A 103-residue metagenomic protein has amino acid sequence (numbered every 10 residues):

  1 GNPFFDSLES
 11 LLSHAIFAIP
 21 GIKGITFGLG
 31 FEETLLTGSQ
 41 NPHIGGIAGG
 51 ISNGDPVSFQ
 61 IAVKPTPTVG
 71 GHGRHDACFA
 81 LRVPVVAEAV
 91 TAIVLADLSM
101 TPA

Functional and structural regions predicted by a protein language model:
G1-G71: Glycine-rich anion/phosphate-binding loop at the beta-strand->alpha-helix junction
V57-A103: Internal helix-turn-beta structural module
